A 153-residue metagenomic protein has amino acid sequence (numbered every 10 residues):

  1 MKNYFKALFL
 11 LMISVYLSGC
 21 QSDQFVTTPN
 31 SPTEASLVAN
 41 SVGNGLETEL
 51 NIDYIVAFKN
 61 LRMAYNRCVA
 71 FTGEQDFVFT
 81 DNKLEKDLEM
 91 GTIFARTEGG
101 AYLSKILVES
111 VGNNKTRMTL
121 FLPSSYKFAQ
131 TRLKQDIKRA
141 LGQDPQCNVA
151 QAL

Functional and structural regions predicted by a protein language model:
M1-S22: Sec-dependent bacterial lipoprotein signal peptides
Y16-V38: Bacterial Sec signal peptide processing site at the extreme N-terminus
L37-T80: Post-signal-peptide N-terminal segment of Sec-exported extracytoplasmic proteins
L50-V56, V108-T116: A short, structured loop/turn motif at beta-sheet edges
Y54, F58-R62, L103-K105, Q130-K134 (+1 more regions): Extracytoplasmic/secreted envelope proteins and their assembly/folding machinery, especially bacterial periplasmic
L61, S110-G112, L120-S124: A mature extracytoplasmic/lumenal domain signature
F71-N113: Surface-exposed short loop/turn segments
R117-L153: C-terminal partner/receptor-binding element of secreted or periplasmic proteins
